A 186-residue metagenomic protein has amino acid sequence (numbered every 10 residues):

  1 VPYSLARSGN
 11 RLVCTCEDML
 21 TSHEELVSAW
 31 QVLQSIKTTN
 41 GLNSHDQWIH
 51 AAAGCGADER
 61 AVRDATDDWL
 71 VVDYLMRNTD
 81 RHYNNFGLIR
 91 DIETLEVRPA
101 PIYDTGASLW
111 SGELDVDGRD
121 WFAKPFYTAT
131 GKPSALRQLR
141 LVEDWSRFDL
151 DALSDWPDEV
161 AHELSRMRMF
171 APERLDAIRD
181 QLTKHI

Functional and structural regions predicted by a protein language model:
V1-I36: Conserved ATP-binding subdomain of kinase catalytic cores across diverse folds
P2-Y3, E59-R60, E173-R174: Short, surface-exposed acidic
Y3, C16, F86, P99-I102 (+1 more regions): Generic structural hydrophobic/aromatic packing signal, biased to beta-strands
L26, G41-W48, P157, L175 (+1 more regions): Alpha-helix initiation and N-capping motif
S28-G56: Hydrophobic alpha-helical segments and helix pairs
A29, W48-A52, V62-T66, V160-L164 (+2 more regions): Generic structural signal of hydrophobic/aromatic residues within well-ordered alpha-helices of folded domains
D46-L109, L114: Conserved kinase catalytic-core segment
E93-I186: C-terminal catalytic region of ATP-dependent kinase domains
